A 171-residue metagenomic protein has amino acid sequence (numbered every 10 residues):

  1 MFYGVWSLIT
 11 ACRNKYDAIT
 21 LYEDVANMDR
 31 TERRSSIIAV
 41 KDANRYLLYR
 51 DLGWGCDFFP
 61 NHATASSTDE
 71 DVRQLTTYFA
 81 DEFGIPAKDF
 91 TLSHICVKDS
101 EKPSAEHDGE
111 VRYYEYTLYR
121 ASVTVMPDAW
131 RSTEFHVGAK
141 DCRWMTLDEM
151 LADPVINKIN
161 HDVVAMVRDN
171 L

Functional and structural regions predicted by a protein language model:
M1-V5, D24-A26, G53-S67, M126-L171: Nudix hydrolase/Nudix homology domain
G4-S35: Acidic, metal-coordinating catalytic segment for phosphate/diphosphate chemistry, firing primarily on the Nudix
T20-Y22, D29, D42-P86: Conserved Nudix-box catalytic region and its N-terminal flanking loop in Nudix hydrolases and closely related
M28-R33, K41, V111-Y113: A short catalytic or substrate-binding loop motif that flags glycine-/basic-rich loops and adjacent residues that bind
V72-T76, R112, Y116, I156 (+1 more regions): A structural signal for well-ordered alpha-helical scaffolds and beta->alpha junctions
P86-K98: A short coil-to-beta-strand element that immediately follows conserved catalytic motifs
K98-S132: Active-site-adjacent beta-strand/loop module that shapes the phosphate/pyrophosphate-binding cleft
